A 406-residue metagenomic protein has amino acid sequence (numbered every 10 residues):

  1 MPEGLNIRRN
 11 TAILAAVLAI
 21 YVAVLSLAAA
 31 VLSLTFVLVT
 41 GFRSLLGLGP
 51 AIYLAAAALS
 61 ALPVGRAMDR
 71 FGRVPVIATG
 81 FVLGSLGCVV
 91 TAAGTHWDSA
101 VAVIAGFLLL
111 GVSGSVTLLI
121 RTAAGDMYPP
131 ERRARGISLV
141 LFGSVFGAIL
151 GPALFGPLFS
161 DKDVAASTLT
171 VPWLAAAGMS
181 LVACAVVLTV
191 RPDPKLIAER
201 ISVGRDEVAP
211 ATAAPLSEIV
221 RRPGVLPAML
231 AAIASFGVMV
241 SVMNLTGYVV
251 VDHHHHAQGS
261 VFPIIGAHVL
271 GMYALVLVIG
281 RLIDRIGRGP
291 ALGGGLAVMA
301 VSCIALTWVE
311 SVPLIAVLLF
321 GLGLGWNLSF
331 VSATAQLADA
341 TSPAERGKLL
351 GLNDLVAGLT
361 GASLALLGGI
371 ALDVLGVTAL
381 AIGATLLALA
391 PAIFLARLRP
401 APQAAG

Functional and structural regions predicted by a protein language model:
M1-R8, P192-M229: Juxtamembrane intracellular "pre-TM" segments in multi-pass secondary transporters
A19, A100-S115, L314-L328: Hydrophobic core of transmembrane alpha-helices in multi-pass small-molecule transporters, especially MFS/SLC-type
V31-R43, N244-G259: Short amphipathic helix-loop junctions that connect adjacent transmembrane helices in Major Facilitator Superfamily/SLC
L32, S115-Y128, L328-T341: Intracellular juxtamembrane helix-capping segments at the cytosolic ends of symmetry-related transmembrane helices
S60-G72, L275-G287, L372: Helix-to-loop junctions at the C-terminal end of transmembrane segments in multipass secondary transporters
V82-H96, V298-E310: C-terminal ends and interior cores of transmembrane alpha-helices in multi-pass membrane transporters/permeases
A102, P130, V140-T189: Helix-loop-helix hairpin linking two adjacent transmembrane segments in secondary transporters
A177-S202, I393-R399: C-terminal membrane-cytosol helix-exit motif in multi-pass small-molecule transporters
